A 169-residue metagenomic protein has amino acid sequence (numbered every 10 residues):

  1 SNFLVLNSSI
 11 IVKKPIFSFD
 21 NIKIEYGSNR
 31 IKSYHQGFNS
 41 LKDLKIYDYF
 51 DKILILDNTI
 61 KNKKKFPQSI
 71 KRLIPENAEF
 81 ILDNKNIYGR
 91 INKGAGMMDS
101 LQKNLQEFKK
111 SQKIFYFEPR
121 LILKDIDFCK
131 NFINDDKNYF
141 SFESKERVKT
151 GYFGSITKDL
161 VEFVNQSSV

Functional and structural regions predicted by a protein language model:
S1-K32: N-proximal low-complexity "stem/linker" segments adjacent to membrane-targeting elements
N2-L6, L41, K52-L54: Hydrophobic targeting segments
D20-I22, L56-F108: Active-site-proximal specificity loops/subdomain of glycosyltransferases
Y26-G37, K93-S100, V169: Soluble or luminal CAZymes and related metallo-dependent hydrolases
G37-F50: Short, acidic, metal-binding catalytic loop of nucleotide-sugar glycosyltransferases
S111-I122: Short beta-strand-to-loop acidic/aromatic patch adjacent to the donor-nucleotide binding site
L123, S144-V169: Catalytic core and acceptor-binding pocket of nucleotide-sugar-dependent glycosyltransferases
L123-K149: Conserved donor-nucleotide/metal-binding helix-loop-beta segment in metal-dependent transferases, i.e., the alpha-helix
